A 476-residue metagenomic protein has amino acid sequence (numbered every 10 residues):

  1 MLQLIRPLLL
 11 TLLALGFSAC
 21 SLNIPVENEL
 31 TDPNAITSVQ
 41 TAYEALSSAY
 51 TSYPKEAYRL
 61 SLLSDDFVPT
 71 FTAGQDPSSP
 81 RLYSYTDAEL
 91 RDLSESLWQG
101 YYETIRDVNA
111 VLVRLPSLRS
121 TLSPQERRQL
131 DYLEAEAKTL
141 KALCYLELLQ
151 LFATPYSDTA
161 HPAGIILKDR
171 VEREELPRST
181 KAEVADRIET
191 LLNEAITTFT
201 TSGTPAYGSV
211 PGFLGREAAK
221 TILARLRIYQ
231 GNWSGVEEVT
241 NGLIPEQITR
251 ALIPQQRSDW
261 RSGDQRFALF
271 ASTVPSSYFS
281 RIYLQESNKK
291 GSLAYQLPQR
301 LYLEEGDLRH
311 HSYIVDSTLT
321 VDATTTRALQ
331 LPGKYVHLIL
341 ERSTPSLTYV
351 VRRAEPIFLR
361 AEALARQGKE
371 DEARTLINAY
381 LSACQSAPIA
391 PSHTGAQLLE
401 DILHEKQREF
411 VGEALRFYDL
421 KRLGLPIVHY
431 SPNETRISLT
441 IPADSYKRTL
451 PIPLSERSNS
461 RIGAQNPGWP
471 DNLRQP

Functional and structural regions predicted by a protein language model:
C20-S64, T240, L303, P388-I389 (+1 more regions): Membrane-proximal, proline-rich intrinsically disordered regions
P33, L60-G74, T154-A163, T201-Y283 (+1 more regions): Short, surface-exposed recognition loops and adjoining beta-strand edges that mediate ligand/DNA contacts, enriched
S79-F152, S179, T197-T200, T344-T348 (+3 more regions): Conserved, well-structured interaction surfaces
I105-V108, A185, L192, T240-N241 (+1 more regions): Inward-facing hydrophobic residues that define packing positions of alpha-helical scaffold repeats
T121, Q125-L130, L151-R187: Short coil/linker segments at helix-helix boundaries
F213, Q230-R353, L398-P432, T449: Extended ligand-binding clefts on enzyme/binding-domain cores
